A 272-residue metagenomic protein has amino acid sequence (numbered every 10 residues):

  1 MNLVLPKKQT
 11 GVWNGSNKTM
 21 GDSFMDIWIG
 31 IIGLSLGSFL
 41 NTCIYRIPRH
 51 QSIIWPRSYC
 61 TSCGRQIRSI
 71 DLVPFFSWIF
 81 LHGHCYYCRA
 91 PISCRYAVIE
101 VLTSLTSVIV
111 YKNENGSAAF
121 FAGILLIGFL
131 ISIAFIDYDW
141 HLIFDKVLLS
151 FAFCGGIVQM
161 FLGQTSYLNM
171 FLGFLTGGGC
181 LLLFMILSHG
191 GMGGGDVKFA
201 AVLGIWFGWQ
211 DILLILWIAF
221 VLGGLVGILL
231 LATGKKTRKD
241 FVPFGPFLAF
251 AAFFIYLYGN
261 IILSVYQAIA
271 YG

Functional and structural regions predicted by a protein language model:
S23-S35, S107, Y111-K112, G156-G163 (+1 more regions): Hydrophobic alpha-helical transmembrane segments
D26-S52: N-terminal signal-anchor transmembrane alpha helix
I29, F120-G224, S264-G272: Functional transmembrane core segments of multi-pass inner-membrane proteins
L40, I44, T106, V110 (+7 more regions): Alpha-helical membrane-inserting segments
N41-R46, H82-A90, L130-W140, L182-G191 (+1 more regions): C-terminal ends of transmembrane helices
T42-R95: Membrane-proximal soluble regions of multi-pass membrane proteins
A232-A252: Interfacial loop-to-transmembrane junctions
